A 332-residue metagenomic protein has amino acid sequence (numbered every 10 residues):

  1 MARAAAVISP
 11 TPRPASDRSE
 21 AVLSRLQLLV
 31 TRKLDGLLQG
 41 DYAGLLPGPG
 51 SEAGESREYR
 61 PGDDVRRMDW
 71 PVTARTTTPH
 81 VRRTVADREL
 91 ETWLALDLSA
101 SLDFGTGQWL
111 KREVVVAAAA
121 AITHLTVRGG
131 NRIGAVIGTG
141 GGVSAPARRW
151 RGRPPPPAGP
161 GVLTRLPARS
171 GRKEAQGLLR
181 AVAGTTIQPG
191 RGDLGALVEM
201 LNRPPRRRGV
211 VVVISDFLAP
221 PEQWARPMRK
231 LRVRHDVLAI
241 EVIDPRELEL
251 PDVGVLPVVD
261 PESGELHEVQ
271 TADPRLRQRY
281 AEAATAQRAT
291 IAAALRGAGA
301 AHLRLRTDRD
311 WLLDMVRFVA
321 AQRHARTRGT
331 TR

Functional and structural regions predicted by a protein language model:
M1-A168, M200, V210-I214, P220-E222 (+3 more regions): An amphipathic, basic-hydrophobic helix/alpha-beta surface used to engage anionic, phosphate-rich ligands or surfaces
G141-W150, P160-L194, Q270: Short, charged loop segments at secondary-structure junctions
Q176-R208, E222, D244-R246: Von Willebrand factor
V198-I214, L218-P221, M228, L313-T330: C-terminal functional segments of enzyme domains
I240: A glycine-rich beta-turn/hairpin centered on an aromatic-Pro dipeptide
E249-A286: SAM-dependent methyltransferase
T290-A321: Conserved, well-ordered alpha-helix/loop/beta-strand core segments that scaffold catalytic motifs
